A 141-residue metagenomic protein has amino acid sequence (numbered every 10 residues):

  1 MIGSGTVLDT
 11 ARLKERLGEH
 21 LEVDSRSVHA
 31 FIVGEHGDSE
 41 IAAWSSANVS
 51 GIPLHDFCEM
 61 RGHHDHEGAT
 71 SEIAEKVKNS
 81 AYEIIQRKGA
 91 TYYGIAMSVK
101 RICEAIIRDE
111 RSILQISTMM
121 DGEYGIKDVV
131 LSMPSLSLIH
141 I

Functional and structural regions predicted by a protein language model:
M1-L8, S27-H29: Short, acidic/small-residue loops that bind anionic groups at enzyme active sites
A11-L136: Mobile gating loops/cap/lid regions near enzyme active sites that modulate substrate access
I139-I141: Conserved small/polar residues in nucleotide/adenosyl-binding loops
